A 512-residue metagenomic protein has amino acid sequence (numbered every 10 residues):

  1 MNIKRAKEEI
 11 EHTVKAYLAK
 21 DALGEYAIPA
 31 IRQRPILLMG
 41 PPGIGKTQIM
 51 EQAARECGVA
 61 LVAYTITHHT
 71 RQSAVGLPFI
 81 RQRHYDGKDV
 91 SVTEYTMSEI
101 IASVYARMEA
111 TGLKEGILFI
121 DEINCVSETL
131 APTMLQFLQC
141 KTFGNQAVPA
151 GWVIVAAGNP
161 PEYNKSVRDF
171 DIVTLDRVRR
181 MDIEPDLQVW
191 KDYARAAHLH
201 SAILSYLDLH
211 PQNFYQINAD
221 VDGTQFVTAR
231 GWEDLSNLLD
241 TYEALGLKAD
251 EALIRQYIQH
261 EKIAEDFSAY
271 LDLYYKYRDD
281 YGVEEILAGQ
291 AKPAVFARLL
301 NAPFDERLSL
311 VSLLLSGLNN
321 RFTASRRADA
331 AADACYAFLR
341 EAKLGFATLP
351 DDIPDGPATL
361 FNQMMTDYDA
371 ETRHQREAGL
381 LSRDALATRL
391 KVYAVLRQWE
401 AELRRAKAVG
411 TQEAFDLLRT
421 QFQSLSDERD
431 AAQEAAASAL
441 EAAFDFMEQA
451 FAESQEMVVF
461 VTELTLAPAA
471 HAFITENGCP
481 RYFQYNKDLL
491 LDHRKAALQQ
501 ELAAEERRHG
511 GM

Functional and structural regions predicted by a protein language model:
M1-Q212, I217-D220: AAA+ P-loop NTPase catalytic core and its hallmark functional loops
I3, K20, S98, A102 (+11 more regions): Short, structured coil/loop segments at alpha-helix boundaries
E8, H12, A16, R55 (+18 more regions): Charged/polar, solvent-exposed surface patches and flexible loops
I10, I100-V104, Y242, A436-A443: Generic hydrophobic, helix-prone segments enriched in Leu/Val/Ile
A196-T359: Alpha-helical lid/collar subdomain of P-loop NTPases
L300-M512: Terminal-proximal interaction/regulatory segments of ATP-powered molecular machines
